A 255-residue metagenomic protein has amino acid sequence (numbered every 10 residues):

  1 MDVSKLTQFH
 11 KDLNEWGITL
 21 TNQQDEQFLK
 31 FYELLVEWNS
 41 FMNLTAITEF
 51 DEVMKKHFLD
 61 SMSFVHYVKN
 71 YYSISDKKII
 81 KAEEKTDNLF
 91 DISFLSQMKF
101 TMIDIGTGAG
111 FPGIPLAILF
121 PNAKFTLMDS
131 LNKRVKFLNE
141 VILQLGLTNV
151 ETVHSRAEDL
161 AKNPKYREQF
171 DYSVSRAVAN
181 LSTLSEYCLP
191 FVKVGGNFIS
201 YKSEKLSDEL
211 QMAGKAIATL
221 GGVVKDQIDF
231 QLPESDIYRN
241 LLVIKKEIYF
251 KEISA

Functional and structural regions predicted by a protein language model:
Q8-L95, E140-V150: Class I SAM-dependent transferase core
T19, K124, N149-E151, V223-D226: Conserved beta-strand segments of alpha/beta enzyme cores
L35, L116, K202, I244: Residue-level signal for inorganic ion chemistry
M62-A177, S185: Conserved SAM/SAH cofactor-binding pocket of Class I
F120, V192-V194: Helix-to-beta-strand junctions that scaffold the AdoMet/dcAdoMet cofactor pocket in Class I SAM-dependent enzymes
A177-V178, S203: Short glycine-/small-residue-rich Rossmann-like dinucleotide-binding loops
G195-K205: Conserved beta-strand signature within the Rossmann-like core of class I S-adenosyl-L-methionine
E204-A255: Active-site capping/gating segments
